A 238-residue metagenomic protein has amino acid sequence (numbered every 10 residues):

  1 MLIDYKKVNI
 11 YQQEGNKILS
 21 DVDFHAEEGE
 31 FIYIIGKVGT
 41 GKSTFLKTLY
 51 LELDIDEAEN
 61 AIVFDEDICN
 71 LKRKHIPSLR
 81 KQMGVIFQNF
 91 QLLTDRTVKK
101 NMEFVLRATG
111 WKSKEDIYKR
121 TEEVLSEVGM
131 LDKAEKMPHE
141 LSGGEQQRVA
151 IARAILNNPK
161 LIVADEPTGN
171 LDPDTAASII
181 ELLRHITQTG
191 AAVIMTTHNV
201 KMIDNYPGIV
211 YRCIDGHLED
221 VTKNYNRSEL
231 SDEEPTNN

Functional and structural regions predicted by a protein language model:
Y50-L51: Helix-to-loop junction immediately C-terminal to a conserved catalytic motif
A58-D67: Conserved ABC transporter NBD signature motif
I68-G84, Q188: ABC ATPase NBD coupling module
M137-L141, E145-Q147: Conserved ABC ATPase signature
L156-K160: A short, proline-enriched helix->beta-strand linker immediately N-terminal to the Walker B motif in ABC-type P-loop
I162-D165: Catalytic Walker B motif of ABC-type/P-loop ATPase nucleotide-binding domains
P173-T175: Helix N-cap at the start of a conserved alpha-helix in ABC-type nucleotide-binding domains
